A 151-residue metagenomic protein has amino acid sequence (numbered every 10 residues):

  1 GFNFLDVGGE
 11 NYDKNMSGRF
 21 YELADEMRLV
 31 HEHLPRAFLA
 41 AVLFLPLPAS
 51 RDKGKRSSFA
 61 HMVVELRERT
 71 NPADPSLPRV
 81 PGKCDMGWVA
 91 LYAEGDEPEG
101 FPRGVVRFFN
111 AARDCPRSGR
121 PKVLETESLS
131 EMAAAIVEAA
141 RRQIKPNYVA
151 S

Functional and structural regions predicted by a protein language model:
G1-D6, L23: Conserved catalytic cores of phosphodiester-cleaving nucleases, focusing on short active-site segments
G1-F2, L39, L129, I144: Generic low-polarity alpha-helical segments
D6-G9, E99-F101: Short acidic/His/Gly/Ser-rich catalytic and metal-binding motifs that mark active-site loops of diverse hydrolases
G9-Y92: Acidic, metal/cofactor-coordinating or nucleic-acid-engaging core segments within structured domains
R51, F59-S151: C-terminal tail/extension regions appended to the core domain(s) of diverse proteins
